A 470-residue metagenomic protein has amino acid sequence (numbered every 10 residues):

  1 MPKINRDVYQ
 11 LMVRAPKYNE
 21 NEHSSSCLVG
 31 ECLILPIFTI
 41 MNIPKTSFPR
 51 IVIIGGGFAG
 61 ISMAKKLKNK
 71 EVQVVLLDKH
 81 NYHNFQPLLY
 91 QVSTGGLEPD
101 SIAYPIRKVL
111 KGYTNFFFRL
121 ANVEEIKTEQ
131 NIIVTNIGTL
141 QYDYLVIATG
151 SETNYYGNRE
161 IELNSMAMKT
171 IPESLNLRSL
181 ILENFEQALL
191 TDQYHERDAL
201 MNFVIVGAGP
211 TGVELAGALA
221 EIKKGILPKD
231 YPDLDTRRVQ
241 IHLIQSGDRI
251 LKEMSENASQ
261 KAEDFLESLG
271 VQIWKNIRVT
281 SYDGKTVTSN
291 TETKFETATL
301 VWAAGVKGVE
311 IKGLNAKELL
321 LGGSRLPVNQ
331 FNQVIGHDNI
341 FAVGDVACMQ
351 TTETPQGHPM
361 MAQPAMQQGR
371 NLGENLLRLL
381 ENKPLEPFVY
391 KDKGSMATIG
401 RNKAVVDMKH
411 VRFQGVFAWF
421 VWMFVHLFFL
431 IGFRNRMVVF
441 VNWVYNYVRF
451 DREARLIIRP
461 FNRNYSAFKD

Functional and structural regions predicted by a protein language model:
V8, E20-S24: Short hydrophobic alpha-helical segments enriched in small aliphatic residues
L33, I37-R50, F116-V206, V301: FAD-binding core/adjacent interface of flavoenzyme oxidoreductases
N42-F117, E124, F203, P210-E253 (+1 more regions): Beta1-alpha1 glycine-rich phosphate/pyrophosphate-binding loop at the start of Rossmann-like nucleotide-binding domains
F48, P364, N371-D470: C-terminal, flexible cofactor-proximal segment of oxidoreductases
T114-I126, A220-Q330, G336, L385: A Rossmann-like FAD-binding core segment of flavoenzymes
L163-Q193, K285-T288, K294-Q367, E374: FAD-site-proximal beta/loop scaffold in flavoenzymes
R197-M254, K261, Q272, P359-R378 (+2 more regions): Rossmann-like dinucleotide-binding core of oxidoreductases
